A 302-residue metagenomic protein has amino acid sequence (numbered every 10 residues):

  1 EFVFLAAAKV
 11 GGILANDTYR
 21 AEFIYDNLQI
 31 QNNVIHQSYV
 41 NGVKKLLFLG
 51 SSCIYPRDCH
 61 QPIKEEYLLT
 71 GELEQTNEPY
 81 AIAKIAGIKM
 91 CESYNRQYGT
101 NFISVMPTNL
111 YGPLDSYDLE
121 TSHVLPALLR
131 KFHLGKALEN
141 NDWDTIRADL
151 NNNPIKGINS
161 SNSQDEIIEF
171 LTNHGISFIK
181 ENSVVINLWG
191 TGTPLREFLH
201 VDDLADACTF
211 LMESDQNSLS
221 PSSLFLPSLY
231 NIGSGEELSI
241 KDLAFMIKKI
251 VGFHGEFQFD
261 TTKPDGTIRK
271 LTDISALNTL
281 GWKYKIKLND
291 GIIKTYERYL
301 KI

Functional and structural regions predicted by a protein language model:
E1-L28: NAD(P)H-binding glycine-rich loop region in Rossmannoid oxidoreductase-like domains and their noncatalytic homologs
L5, N32-N77, I103: Conserved Rossmann-fold NAD(P)-dependent oxidoreductase catalytic core, especially the SDR/UDP-sugar
A7-A8, L47-S51, M106-T108, G192 (+1 more regions): Active-site beta-alpha turn of Rossmann-fold NAD(P)-dependent dehydrogenases/reductases
G12-I13, F48-K64, P79-I85, K89 (+2 more regions): Conserved catalytic-site region of short-chain dehydrogenase/reductase
I24, L28, T76-I88, D118-P126 (+2 more regions): Short-chain dehydrogenase/reductase
I30, V34-S38, M90-C91, A207 (+1 more regions): Hydrophobic positions on the long internal alpha-helix of Rossmann-like NAD(P)-dependent oxidoreductase domains
N33, Q75-T108, V124-D144: Active-site Tyr-X1-5-Lys
L134-I302: C-terminal substrate-binding subdomain of Rossmann-fold SDR/epimerase-dehydratase oxidoreductases
